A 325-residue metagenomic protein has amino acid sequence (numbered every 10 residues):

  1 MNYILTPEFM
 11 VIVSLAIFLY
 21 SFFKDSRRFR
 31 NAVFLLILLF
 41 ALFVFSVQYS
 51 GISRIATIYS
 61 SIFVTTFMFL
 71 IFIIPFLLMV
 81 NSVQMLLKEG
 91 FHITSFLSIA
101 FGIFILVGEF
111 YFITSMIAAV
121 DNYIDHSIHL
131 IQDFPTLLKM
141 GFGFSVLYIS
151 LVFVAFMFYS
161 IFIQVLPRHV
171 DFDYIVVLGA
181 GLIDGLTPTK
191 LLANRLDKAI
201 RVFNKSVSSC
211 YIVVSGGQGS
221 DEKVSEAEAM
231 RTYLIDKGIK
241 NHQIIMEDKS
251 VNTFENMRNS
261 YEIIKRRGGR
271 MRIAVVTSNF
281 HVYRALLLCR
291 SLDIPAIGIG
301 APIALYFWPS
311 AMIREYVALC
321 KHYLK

Functional and structural regions predicted by a protein language model:
M1-H169, R266-K325: Extended hydrophobic blocks
F158, Q164-M312: A structural signal for short, hydrophobic/glycine-enriched beta-strand patches
